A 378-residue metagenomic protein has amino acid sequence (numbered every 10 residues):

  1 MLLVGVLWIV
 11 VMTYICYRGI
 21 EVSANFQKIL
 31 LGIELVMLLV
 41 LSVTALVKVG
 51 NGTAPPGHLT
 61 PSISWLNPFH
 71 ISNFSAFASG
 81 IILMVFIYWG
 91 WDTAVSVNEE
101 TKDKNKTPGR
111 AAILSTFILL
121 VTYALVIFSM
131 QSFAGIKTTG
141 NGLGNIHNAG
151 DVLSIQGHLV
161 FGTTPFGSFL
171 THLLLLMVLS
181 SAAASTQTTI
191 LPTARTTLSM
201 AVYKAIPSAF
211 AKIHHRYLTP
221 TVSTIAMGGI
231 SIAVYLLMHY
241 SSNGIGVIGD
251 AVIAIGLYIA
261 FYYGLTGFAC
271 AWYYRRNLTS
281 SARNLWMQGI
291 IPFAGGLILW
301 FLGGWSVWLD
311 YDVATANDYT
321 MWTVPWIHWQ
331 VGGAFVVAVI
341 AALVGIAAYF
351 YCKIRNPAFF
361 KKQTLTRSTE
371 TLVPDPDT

Functional and structural regions predicted by a protein language model:
M1-L7, T13, G52-F77, N243-V247 (+1 more regions): Inter-helical loop and helix-membrane interface segments of multi-pass membrane transporters/permeases
L2-G57, A112-T116, Y258-Y263, N284-I298: Membrane-interface loop-to-helix entry segments
I15-E21, I206, I230-A251, Y274-N277 (+1 more regions): Transmembrane helix-loop junctions in multi-pass membrane proteins
I29-H172: Helix-loop-helix junctions that connect adjacent transmembrane segments in multi-pass membrane transporters
Y88-T101, P165-S208, V252, F261 (+2 more regions): Membrane-helix boundary/coupling elements in multi-pass transport proteins
A111-Q187, I206-I255: TM-loop-TM module centered on a large, flexible mid-protein loop between adjacent transmembrane helices in multi-pass
S223-Y235, Y262-L265, G289-D310, V337-A342: Hydrophobic membrane-spanning alpha-helices of multi-pass integral membrane proteins
G267-I291, L309-T378: Terminal cytosolic tails of multi-pass membrane transporters, especially the segment immediately following the final
